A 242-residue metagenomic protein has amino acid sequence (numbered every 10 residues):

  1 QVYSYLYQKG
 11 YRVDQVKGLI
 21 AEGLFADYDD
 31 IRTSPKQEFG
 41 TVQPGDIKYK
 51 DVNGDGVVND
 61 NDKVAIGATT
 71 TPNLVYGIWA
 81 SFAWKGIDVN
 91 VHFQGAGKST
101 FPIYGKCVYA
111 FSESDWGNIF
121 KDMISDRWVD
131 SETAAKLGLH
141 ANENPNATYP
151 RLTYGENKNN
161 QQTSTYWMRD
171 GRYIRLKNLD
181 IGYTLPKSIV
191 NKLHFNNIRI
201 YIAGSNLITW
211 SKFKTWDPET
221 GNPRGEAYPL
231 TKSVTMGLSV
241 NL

Functional and structural regions predicted by a protein language model:
Q1-T70, A110-F111, G117-N144: Conserved small-residue
Q1-V16, I47-N73, Y104-V108, A147-D180 (+1 more regions): Outer-membrane beta-barrel domain signature, especially the mid-to-C-terminal portions of large Gram-negative OMP
V13-Q15, G97-R199: Extracytoplasmic gating/loop element in the C-terminal half of outer-membrane beta-barrel translocons and assembly
L74, K85-I87, R172, H194-I198 (+1 more regions): Outer-envelope beta-barrel architecture signal
A83, Q94-A96, A203-L207, N241: Outer-membrane beta-barrel pore domains and translocons
G86-V91, S188-I189: Repeated loop/turn-to-beta-strand initiation elements of outer-membrane beta-barrel proteins
V91, I200-I202, L238: Membrane-embedded beta-strand positions of outer-membrane beta-barrel proteins
Y183, L230-L242: Outer-membrane beta-barrel "beta-signal"
